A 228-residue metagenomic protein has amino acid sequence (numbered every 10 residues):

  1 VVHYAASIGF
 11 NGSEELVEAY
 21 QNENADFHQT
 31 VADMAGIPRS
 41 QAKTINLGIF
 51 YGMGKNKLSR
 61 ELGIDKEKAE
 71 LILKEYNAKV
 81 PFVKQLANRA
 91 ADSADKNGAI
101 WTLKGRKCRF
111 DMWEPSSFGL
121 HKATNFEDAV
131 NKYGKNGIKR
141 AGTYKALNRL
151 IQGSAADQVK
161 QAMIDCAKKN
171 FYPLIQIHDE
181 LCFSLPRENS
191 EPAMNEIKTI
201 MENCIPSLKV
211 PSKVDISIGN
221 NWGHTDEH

Functional and structural regions predicted by a protein language model:
V1-H228: Conserved catalytic core of nucleotide polymerization and phosphodiester-bond processing enzymes
